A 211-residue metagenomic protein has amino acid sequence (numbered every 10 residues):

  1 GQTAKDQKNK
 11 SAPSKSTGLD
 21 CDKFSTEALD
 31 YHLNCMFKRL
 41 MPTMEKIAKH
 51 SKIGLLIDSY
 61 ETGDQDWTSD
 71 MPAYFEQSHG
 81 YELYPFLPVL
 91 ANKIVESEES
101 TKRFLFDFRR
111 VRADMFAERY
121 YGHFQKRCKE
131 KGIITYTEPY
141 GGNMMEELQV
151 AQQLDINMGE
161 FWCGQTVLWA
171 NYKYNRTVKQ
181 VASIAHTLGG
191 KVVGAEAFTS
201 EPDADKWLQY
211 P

Functional and structural regions predicted by a protein language model:
G1-P211: Catalytic-domain carbohydrate-binding cleft regions of carbohydrate-active enzymes
